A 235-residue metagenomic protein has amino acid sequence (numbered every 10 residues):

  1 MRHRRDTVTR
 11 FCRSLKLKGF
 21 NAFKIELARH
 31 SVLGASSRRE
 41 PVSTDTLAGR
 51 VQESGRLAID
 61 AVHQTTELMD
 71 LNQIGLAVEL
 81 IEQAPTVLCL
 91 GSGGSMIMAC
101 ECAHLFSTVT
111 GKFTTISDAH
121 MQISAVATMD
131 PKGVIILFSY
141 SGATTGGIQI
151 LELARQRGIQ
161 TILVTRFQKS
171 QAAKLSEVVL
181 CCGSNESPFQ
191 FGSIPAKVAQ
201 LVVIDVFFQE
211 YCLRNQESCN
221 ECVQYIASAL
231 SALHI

Functional and structural regions predicted by a protein language model:
R2-Q73: HTH-adjacent hinge/linker in prokaryotic transcriptional regulators
E26, H30, L80, Y225-A229: Short acidic/histidine-centered micro-motifs embedded in hydrophobic/aromatic stretches that mark compact functional
N72-A84: Glycine-rich phosphate/diphosphate-binding loops that line cofactor/substrate pockets in enzymes
E82-V202, F208-N215: Glycine-rich phosphate-binding loops that contact phosphosugars or nucleotide phosphates
E217-I235: A short, charged, Gly/Pro-tolerant segment at domain boundaries
